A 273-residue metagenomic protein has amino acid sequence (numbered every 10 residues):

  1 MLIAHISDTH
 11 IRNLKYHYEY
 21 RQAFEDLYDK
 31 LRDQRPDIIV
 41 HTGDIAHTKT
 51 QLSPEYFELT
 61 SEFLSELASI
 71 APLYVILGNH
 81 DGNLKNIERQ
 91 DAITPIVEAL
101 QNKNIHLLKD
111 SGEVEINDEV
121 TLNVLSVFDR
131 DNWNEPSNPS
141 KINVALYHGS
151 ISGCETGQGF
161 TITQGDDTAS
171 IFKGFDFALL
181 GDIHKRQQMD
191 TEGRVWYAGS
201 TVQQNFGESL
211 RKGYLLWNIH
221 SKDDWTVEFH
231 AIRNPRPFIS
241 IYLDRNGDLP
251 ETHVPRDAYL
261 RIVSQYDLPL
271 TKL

Functional and structural regions predicted by a protein language model:
M1-A4: Extreme N-terminal starter segment of soluble prokaryotic enzymes
I6-S7, I38-D44, P72-N79, H106-S111 (+3 more regions): Active-site neighborhood of phospho(di)ester-bond hydrolases with catalytic His/Asp-centered motifs
T9, N13-E113, I171: Core catalytic region of metal-dependent phosphoesterases/phosphodiesterases, especially metallo-beta-lactamase-like
H10-L14, H47-T50, L77-I87, V114-E115 (+4 more regions): Active-site environment of divalent metal-dependent phosphoester hydrolases
D33, D37-I38, I219-L273: Accessory, non-catalytic peripheral segments of nucleic-acid enzymes
S65-S69, P136-P139, A169-G174, D190 (+1 more regions): Short, conserved loop/helix-junction motifs that constitute active-site signature segments in enzyme catalytic cores
D81-S170: Conserved catalytic scaffold of divalent metal-dependent phosphoesterases
S152, G157-W225: Conserved beta-sheet core of the metallophosphoesterase superfamily
